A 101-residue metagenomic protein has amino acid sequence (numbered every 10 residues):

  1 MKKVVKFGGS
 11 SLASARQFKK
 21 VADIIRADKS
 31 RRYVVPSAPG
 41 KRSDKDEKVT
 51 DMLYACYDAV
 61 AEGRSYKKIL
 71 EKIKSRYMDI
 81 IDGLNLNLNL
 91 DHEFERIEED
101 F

Functional and structural regions predicted by a protein language model:
M1-F101: Nucleotide/pyrophosphate-binding catalytic subdomain
